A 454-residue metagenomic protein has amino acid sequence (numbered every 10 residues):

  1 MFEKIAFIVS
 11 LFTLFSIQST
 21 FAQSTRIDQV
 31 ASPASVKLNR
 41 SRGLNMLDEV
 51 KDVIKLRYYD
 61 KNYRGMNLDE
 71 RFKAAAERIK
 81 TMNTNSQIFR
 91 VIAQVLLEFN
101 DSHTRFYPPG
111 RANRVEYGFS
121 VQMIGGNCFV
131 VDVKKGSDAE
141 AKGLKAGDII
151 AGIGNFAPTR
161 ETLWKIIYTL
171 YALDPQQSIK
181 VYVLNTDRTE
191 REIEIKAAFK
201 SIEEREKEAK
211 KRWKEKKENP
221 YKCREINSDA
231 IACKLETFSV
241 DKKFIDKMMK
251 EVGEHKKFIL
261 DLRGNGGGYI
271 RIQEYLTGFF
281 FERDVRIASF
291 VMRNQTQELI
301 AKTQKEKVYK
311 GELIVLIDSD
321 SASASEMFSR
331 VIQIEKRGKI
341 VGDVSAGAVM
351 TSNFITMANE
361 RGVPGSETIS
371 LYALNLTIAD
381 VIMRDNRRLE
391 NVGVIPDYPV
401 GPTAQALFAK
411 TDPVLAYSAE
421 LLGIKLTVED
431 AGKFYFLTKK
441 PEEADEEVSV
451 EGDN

Functional and structural regions predicted by a protein language model:
A6-S16: Bacterial N-terminal signal peptides
A22-S24: Boundary at the C-terminal end of the N-terminal hydrophobic targeting segment
K37-Y63: Mature N-terminal segment immediately following signal peptide/propeptide cleavage in secreted/periplasmic
N62-G126, S178, T186-C223, T427-P441 (+1 more regions): Extended, small/polar residue-biased N-terminal targeting/export presequences and adjacent propeptide/linker tracts
K80-Q87, A146-T186, I272-Y275, A348-I355: PDZ domains, with a preference for the canonical peptide-binding region formed by the helix
R111-G152, F156-R160, V240-D241: PDZ/PDZ-like domain segments forming the peptide/carboxylate-binding groove, activating on the N-terminal beta-strands
A139-W164, I259-D261, I332-E335, I340-G342 (+2 more regions): Conserved PDZ fold ligand-binding element
Q176-S178, Y182-G362: Cleft-lining beta-strand/loop regions that shape enzyme active-site pockets
